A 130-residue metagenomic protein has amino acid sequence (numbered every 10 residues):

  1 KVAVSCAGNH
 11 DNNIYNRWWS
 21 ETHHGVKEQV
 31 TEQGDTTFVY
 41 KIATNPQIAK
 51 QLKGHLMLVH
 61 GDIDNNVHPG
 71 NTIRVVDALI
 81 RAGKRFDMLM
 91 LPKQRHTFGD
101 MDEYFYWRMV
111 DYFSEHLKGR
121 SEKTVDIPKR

Functional and structural regions predicted by a protein language model:
K1-R130: Active-site-proximal cap/loop segments of hydrolase catalytic domains
